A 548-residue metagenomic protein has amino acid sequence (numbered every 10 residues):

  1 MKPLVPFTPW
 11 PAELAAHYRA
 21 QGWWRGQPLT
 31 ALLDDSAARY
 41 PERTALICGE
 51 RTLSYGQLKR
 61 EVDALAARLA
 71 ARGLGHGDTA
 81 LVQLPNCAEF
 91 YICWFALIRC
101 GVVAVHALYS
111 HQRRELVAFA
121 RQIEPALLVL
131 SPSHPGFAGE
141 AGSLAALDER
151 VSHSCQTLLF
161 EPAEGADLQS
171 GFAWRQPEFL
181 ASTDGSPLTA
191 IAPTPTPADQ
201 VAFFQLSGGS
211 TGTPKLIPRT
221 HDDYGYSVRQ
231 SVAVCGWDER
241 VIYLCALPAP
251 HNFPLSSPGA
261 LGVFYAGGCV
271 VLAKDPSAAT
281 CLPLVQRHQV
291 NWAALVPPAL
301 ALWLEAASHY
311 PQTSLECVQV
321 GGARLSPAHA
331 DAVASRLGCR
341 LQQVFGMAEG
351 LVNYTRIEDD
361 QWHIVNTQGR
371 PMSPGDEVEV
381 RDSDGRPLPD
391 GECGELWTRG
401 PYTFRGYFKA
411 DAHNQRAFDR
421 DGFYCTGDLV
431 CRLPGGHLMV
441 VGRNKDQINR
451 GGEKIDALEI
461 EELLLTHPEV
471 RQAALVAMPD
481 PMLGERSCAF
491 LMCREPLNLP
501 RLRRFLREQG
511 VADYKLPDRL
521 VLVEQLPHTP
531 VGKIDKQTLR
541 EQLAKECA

Functional and structural regions predicted by a protein language model:
P41-E42, T183-L206, T213, G236-I242: Conserved pre-ATP/AMP-binding loop-to-beta segment of ANL
R51, A66-R114: Conserved AMP-binding/adenylate-forming
S54-G56, A202-Y226: Conserved AMP-binding A3 loop
R72, V102-F179, R494-E495: Structural core segment of the AMP-binding/adenylate-forming
G101, G225-I242, N252-N291, A306: Conserved AMP-binding/adenylation subdomain of ANL enzymes
H111-A118, L128-L130, A293, G400 (+5 more regions): AMP-binding/adenylate-forming catalytic core of the ANL superfamily
V290-L295, L304-H363, E377: Gly/Ser/Thr-rich phosphate-binding loop
P371-G375, R386-A417, I455: Conserved ATP/PPi-binding loop(s) of AMP-dependent carboxylate-activating enzymes
